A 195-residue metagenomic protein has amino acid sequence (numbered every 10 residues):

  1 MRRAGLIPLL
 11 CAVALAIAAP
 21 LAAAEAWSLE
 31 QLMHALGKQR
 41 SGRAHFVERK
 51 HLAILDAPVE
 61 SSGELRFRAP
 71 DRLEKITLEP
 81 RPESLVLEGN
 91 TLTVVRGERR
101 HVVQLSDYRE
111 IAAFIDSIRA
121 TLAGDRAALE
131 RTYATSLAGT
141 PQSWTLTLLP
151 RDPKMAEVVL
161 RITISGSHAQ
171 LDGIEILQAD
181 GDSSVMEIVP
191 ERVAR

Functional and structural regions predicted by a protein language model:
M1-A4: Positively charged n-region of N-terminal signal peptides that target proteins for export
P8-A18: Bacterial N-terminal signal peptides
A18-A26: Boundary at the C-terminal end of the N-terminal hydrophobic targeting segment
E25-V59, R96-R151, V158: Flexible, processing/modification-adjacent segments and terminal tails in exported/periplasmic/extracellular proteins
F46, L73-T77, L92-V94, L146-L148 (+1 more regions): Short hydrophobic/aromatic-rich beta-strand segments that constitute the beta-sheet cores of beta-sandwich/beta-barrel
A57-G63, R161, D182: Amphipathic hydrophobic-ligand
E64-D116, S184-V185: An acidic-aromatic
R126-T135, G139-R195: Gly/Pro-enriched, hydrophobic low-complexity segments that function as extracytoplasmic propeptides/linkers
